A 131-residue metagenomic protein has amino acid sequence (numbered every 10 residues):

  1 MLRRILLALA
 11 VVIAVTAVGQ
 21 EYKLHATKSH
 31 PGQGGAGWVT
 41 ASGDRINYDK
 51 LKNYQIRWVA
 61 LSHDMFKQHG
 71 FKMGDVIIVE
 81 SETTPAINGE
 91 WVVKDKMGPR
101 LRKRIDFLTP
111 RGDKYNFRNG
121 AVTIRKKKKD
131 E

Functional and structural regions predicted by a protein language model:
M1-R4: Positively charged n-region of N-terminal signal peptides that target proteins for export
A10-V18: Hydrophobic h-region of N-terminal signal peptides that target proteins for export in Gram-negative bacteria
A17-E131: Secreted/periplasmic proteins
